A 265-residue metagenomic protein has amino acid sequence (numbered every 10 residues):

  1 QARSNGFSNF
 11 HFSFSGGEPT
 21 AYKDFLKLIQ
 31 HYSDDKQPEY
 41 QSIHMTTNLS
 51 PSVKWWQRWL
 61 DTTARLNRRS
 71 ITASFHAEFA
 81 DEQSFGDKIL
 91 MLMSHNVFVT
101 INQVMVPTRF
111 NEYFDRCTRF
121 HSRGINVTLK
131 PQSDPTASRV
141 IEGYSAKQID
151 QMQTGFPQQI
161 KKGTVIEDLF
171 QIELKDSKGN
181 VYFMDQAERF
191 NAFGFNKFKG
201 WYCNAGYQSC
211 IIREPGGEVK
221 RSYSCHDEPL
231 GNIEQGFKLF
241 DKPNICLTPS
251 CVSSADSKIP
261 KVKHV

Functional and structural regions predicted by a protein language model:
Q1, N9-F14, S209-C210, P215-G217: N-terminal pre-triad scaffold of radical SAM enzymes
A2, L28, Y32-S33, W59 (+2 more regions): Hydrophobic positions in alpha-helices of CheY-like receiver
G6-Y22, S33-K54, T63-S84, F98-V106 (+1 more regions): Core AdoMet radical
Y22-L26, W55-R58, F85, N111-D115 (+2 more regions): A short acidic (Asp/Glu
L26-Q37, F114-R116: Aromatic-lined substrate-binding rim segments of carbohydrate-active enzymes
L60-R65, Y144: Short, flexible helix-coil linker/hinge segments at the edges of structured domains or between repeats
R68-S70, A80-A187: Conserved C-terminal portion of the radical SAM core fold that forms the substrate/S-adenosylmethionine-binding
A137-V265: Accessory C-terminal segments flanking Radical SAM cores
